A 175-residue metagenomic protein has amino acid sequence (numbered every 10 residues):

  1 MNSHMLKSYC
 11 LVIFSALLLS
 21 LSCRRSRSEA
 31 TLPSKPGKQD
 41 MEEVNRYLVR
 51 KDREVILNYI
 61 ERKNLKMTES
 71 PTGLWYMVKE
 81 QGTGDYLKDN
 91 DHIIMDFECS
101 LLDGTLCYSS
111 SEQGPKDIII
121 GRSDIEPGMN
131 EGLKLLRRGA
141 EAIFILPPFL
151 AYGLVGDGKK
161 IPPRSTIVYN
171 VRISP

Functional and structural regions predicted by a protein language model:
M1-L21: Sec-dependent bacterial lipoprotein signal peptides
L6, C23-P175: Cross-family detector of peptidyl-prolyl cis-trans isomerase
